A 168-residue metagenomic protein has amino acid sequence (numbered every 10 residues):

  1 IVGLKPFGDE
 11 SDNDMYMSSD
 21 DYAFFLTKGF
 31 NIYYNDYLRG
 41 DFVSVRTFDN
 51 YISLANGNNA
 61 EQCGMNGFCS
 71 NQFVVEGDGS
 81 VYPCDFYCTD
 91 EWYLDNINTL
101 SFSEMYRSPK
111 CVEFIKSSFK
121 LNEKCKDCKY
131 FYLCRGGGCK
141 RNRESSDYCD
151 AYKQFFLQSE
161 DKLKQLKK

Functional and structural regions predicted by a protein language model:
I1-F68, V74-G77, F86-I97: Radical SAM enzyme [4Fe-4S]-AdoMet core and its adjacent flexible, acidic and glycine-rich loops/tails across
C88-K168: Flexible mid-to-C-terminal extensions adjoining Fe-S/redox cofactors in radical SAM and related proteins
